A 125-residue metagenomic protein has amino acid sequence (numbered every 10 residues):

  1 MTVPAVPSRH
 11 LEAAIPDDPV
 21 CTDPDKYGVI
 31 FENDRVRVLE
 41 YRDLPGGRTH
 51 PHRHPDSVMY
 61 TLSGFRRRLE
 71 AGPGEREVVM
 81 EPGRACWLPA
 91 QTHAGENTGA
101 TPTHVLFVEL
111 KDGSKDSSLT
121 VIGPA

Functional and structural regions predicted by a protein language model:
R9-H52, E70: N-terminal secretory signal peptides
G47-T49, G64, A85: Amphipathic, hydrophobic secondary-structure cores in small proteins
H50-H54, H93-A94: Histidine-centered active-site/metal-ligand motif
R53-R68: Short, conserved beta-strand element in jelly-roll/cupin
G64, A90-G113: Ligand-binding loop in jelly-roll beta-barrel domains
G72-A90: Short acidic-glycine-tyrosine-enriched beta hairpin
S114-A125: Extracytoplasmic/periplasmic copper-protein system
